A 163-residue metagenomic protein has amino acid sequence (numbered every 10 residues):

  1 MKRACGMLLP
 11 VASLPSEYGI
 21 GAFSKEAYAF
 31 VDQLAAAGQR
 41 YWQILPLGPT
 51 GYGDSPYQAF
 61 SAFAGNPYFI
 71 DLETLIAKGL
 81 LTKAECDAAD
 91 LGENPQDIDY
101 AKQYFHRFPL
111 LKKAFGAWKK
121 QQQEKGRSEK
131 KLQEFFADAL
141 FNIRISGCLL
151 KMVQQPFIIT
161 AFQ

Functional and structural regions predicted by a protein language model:
K2-Q163: Acidic/aromatic-lined carbohydrate-recognition and catalytic surfaces of CAZymes acting on diverse glycans
